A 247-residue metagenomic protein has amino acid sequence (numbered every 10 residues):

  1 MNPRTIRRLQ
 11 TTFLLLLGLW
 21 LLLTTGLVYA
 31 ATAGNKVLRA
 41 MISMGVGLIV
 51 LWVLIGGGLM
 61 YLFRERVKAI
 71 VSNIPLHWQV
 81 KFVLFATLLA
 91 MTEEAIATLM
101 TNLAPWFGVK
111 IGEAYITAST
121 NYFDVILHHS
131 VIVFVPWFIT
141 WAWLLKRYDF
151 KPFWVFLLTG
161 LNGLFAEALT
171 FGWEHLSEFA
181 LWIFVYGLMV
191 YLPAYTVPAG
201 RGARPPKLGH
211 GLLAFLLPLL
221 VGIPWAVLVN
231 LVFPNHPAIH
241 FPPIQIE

Functional and structural regions predicted by a protein language model:
M1-E247: Aromatic-rich, lipid-facing transmembrane alpha helices and their immediate juxtamembrane interface loops in integral
